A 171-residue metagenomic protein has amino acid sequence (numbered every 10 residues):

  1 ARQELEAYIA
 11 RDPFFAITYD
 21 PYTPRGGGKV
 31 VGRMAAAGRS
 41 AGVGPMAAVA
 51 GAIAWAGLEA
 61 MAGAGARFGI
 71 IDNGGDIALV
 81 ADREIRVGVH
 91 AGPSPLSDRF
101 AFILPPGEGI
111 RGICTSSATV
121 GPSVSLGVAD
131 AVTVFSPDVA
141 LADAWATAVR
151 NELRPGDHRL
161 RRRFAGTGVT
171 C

Functional and structural regions predicted by a protein language model:
A1-C171: Mature catalytic core of soluble alpha/beta enzymes
